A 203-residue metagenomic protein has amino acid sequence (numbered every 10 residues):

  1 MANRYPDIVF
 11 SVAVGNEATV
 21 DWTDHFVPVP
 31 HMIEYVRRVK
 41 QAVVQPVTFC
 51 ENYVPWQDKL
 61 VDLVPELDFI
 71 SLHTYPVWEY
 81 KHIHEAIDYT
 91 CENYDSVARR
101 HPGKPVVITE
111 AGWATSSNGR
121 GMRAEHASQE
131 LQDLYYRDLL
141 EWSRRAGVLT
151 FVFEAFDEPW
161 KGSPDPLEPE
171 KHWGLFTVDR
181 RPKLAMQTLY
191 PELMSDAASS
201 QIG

Functional and structural regions predicted by a protein language model:
M1-I8, V61-E66, R99-H101, R144: Acidic (Asp/Glu)-rich catalytic clusters
M1-V27, Q57-D58, I108: Active-site groove signature of glycoside hydrolases
V9-N16, E51-T90, W113-A114: Aromatic- and acid-rich polysaccharide-binding/catalytic face of secreted or lumenal carbohydrate-active enzymes
V14-N16, V36-Q57, G103-A114, V148-W160: Aromatic-lined carbohydrate-recognition surfaces of secreted/lumenal glycan-active proteins
F26-E34, H84-E92, R123-L134: Alpha-helix N-cap and loop-to-helix initiation/capping positions
P28, M32-V44, Y94-P102, L140 (+1 more regions): Surface-exposed amphipathic alpha-helices with a cationic face
Y75-R120, V148: Glycoside hydrolase catalytic-domain groove-lining segments
A124-S128, W142-G203: Aromatic-rich peripheral "rim/lid" segments of glycoside hydrolase catalytic domains that contact and position glycan
